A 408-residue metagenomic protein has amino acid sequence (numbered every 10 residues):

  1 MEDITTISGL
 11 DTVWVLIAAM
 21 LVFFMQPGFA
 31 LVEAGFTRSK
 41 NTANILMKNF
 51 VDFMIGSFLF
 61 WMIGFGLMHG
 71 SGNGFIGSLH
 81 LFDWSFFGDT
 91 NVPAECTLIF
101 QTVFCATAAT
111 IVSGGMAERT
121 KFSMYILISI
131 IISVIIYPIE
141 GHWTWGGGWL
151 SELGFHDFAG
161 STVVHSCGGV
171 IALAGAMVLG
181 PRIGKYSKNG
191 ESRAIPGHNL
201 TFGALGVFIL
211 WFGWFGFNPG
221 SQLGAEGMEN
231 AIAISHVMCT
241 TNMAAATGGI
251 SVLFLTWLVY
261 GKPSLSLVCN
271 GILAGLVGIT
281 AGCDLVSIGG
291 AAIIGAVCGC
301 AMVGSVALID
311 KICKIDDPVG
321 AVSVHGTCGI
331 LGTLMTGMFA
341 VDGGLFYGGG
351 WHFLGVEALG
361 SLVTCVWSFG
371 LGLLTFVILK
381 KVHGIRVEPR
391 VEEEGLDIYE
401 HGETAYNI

Functional and structural regions predicted by a protein language model:
M1-I408: Glycine- and aromatic-enriched membrane alpha-helices
